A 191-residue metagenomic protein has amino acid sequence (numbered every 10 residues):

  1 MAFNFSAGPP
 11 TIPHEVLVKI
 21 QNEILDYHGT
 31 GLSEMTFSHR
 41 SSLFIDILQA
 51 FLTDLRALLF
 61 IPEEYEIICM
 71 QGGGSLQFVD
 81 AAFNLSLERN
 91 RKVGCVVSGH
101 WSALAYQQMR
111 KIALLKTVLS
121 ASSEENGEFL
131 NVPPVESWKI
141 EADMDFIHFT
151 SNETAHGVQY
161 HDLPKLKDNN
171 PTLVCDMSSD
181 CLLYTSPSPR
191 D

Functional and structural regions predicted by a protein language model:
A2-L52: A glycine-/small-polar-enriched, mobile loop at the entrance of the PLP active site in fold-type I
N4-S6, I67-Q71, C95, T117-S120 (+2 more regions): General beta-strand structural signal in soluble alpha/beta enzymes
G31-Q77, G99-H100, Q107-Q108: Conserved N-terminal alpha-helix of the aminotransferase class I/II PLP-enzyme fold
D80-S86: Glycine-rich loop at the start of a catalytic domain that most often binds anionic cofactors/ligands
N84, L104-I112: Active-site-proximal loop->helix
L87-A103: Conserved PLP-anchoring active-site segment centered on the Schiff-base-forming lysine
M109, S123-D180: Active-site phosphate-binding strand-loop segment of PLP-dependent enzymes
Y184-D191: Conserved small/polar residues in nucleotide/adenosyl-binding loops
